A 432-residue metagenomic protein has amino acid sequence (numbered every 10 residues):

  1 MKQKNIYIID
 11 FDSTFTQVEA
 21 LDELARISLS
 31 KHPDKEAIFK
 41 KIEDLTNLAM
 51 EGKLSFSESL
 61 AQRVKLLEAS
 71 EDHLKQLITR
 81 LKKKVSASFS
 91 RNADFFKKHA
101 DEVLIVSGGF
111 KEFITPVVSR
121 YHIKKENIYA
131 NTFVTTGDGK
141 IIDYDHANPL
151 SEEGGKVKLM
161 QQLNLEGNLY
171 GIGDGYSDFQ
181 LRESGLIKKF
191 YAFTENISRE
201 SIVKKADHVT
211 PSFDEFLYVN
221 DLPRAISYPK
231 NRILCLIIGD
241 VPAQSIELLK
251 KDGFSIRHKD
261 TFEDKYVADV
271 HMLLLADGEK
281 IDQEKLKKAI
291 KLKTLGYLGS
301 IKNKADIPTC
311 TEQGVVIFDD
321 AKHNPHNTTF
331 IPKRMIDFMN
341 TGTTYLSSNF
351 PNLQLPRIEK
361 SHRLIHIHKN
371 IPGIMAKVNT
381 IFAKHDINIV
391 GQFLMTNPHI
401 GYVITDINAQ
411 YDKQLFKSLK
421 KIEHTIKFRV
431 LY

Functional and structural regions predicted by a protein language model:
K2-V134: Alpha-helical substrate-recognition element adjacent to the catalytic core
I27, F193-T194, F213, K259-D260 (+3 more regions): Short beta->alpha connector loops at strand-helix junctions that form conserved, small/polar/Pro-enriched
V103, L169, F190, V209 (+3 more regions): Hydrophobic beta-strand scaffold residues
S107-G108, N168-H208: Acidic, Mg2+-coordinating phosphoryl-transfer loop and its flanking beta/alpha structural elements, shared across
K125-V157: Glycine/Thr-rich beta-alpha phosphate-binding loop at enzyme active sites
L150-F179: Conserved Lys-Pro-Asp/Glu-containing loop-to-beta segment of HAD-superfamily phosphomonoesterases, centered on
Y228-V315, T396, I400-Y402, Y411: An N-terminal-biased, well-structured beta-alpha scaffold segment characteristic of Rossmann-like dinucleotide-binding
K230-G239, K322-Y432: NAD(P)-dependent dehydrogenase/reductase Rossmann-like domain
